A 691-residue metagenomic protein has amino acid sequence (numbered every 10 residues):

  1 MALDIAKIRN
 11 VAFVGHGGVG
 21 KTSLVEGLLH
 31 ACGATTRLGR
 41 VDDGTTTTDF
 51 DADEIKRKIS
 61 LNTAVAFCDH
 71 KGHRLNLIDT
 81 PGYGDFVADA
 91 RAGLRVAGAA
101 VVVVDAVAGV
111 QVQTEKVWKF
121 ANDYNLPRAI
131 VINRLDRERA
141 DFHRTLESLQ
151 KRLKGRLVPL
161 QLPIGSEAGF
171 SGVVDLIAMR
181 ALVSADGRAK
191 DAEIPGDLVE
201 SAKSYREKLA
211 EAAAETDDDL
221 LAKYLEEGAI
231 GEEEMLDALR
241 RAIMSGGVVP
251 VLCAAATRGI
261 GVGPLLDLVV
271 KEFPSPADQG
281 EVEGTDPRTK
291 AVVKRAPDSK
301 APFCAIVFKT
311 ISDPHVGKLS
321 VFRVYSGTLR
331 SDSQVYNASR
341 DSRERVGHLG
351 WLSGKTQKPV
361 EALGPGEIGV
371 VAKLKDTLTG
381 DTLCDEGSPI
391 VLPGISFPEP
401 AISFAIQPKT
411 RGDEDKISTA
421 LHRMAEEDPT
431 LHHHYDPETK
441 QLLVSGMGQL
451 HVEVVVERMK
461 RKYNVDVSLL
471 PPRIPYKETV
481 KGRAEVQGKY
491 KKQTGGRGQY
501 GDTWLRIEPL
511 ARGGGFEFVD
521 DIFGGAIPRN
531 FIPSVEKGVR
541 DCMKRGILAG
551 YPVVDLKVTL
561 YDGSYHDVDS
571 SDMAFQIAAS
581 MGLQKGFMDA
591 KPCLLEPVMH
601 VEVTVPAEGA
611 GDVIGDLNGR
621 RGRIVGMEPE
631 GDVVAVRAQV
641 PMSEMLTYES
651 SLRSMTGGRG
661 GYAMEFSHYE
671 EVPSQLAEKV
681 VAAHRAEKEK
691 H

Functional and structural regions predicted by a protein language model:
M1-H691: Structural and coupling elements of P-loop NTPases
